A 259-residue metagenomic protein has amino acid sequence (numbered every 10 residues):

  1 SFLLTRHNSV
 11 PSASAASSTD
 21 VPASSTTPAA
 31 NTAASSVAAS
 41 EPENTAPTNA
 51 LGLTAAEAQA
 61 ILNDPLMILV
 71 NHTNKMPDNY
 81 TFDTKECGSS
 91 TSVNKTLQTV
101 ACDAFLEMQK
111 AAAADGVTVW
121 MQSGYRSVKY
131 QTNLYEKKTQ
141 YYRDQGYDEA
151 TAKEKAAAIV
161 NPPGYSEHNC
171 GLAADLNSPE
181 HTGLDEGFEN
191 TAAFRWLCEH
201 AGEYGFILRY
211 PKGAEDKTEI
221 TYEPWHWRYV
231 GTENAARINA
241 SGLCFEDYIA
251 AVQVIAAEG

Functional and structural regions predicted by a protein language model:
S1-G259: Extracytoplasmic cell-surface/polysaccharide-interacting catalytic and binding patches
